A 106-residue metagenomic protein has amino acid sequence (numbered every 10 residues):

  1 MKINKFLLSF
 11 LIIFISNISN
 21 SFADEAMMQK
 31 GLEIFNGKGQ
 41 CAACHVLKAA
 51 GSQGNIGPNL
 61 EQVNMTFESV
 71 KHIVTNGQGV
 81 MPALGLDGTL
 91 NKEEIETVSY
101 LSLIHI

Functional and structural regions predicted by a protein language model:
M1-L8: Bacterial N-terminal signal peptides that target proteins for export
S9-N17: Bacterial N-terminal signal peptides
N17-N36, S69: Electrostatic cytochrome c docking/interface patches
G31, K38-L47, V98: The canonical Cys-X-X-Cys-His
A42-T75, V80, L86: Gly/Gly-Pro-rich "capping" loops immediately C-terminal to redox-active cysteine motifs in periplasmic/lumenal
I104-I106: Conserved small/polar residues in nucleotide/adenosyl-binding loops
